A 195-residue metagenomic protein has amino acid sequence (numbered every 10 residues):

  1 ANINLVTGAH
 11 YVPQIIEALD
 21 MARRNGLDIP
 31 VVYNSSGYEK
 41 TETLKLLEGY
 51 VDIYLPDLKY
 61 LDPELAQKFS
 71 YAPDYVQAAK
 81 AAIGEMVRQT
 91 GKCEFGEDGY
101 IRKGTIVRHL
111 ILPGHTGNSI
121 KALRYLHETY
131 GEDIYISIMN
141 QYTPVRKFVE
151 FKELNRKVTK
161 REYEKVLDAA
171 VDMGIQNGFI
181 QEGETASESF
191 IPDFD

Functional and structural regions predicted by a protein language model:
A1-K152: Conserved AdoMet/S-adenosylmethionine-binding subsite of the radical SAM
K40, Y75, R156-T159, D195: General structural signal for secondary-structure boundaries
G96-G99, T105, K147-N177: Conserved N-terminal glycine/acidic-rich loop preference
Y135, Q176-F179: Conserved beta-strand segments of alpha/beta enzyme cores
M139, I180-G183: Conserved beta-strand termini and adjacent loop/short-helix elements that scaffold enzyme active sites in alpha/beta
E182-D195: Radical SAM enzyme core and accessory elements
